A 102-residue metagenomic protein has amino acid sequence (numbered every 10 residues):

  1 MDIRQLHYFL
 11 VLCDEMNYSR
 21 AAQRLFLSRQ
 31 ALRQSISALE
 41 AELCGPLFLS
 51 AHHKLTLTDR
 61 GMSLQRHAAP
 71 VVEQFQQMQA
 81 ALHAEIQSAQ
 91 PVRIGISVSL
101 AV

Functional and structural regions predicted by a protein language model:
D2-Y8, R29, G61, A68: The N-cap/first-turn positions of alpha helices within or immediately adjacent to helix-turn-helix DNA-binding domains
L12-S28: Short helix-boundary/capping micro-motifs
E15, R24, S37-P46: Residue cluster at the C-terminal edge of the helix-turn-helix DNA-binding motif
L27, A38, Q77: Alpha-helical DNA-recognition elements
R29-Q30, Q34, A80-A81, Q87-V102: N-terminal winged-helix
E40-L57, M62: A short LG(V/I)-centered, amphipathic sequence patch enriched for acidic residue(s) preceding the LG motif
E42-L43, L64-I86: Alpha-helical linker/hinge and terminal dimerization helices associated with HTH transcriptional regulators
